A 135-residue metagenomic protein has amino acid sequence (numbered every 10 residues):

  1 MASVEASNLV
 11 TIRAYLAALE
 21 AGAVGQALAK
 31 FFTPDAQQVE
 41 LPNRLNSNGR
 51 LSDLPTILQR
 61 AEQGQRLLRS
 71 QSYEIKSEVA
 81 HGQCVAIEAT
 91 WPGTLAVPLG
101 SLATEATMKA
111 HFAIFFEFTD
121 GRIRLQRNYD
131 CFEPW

Functional and structural regions predicted by a protein language model:
M1, A17, N46: Generic anion/oxyanion-binding catalytic loop in active/binding sites
M1-V10: Basic/polar N-terminal segments that are highly enriched at the extreme N-terminus, encompassing both cleavable
A2-S3, L58, E62-W135: A beta-strand edge to alpha-helix "cap/lid" segment located at domain peripheries
E5, G25, K30-G82: A solvent-exposed, acidic/Ser-Thr-rich amphipathic alpha-helical stretch
L9-R13, A29: Amphipathic alpha-helical segments that line or abut small-molecule/effector binding pockets and mediate allosteric
L16, E20-A23: Alpha-helical assembly-interface signal, strongest on the long, hydrophobic N-terminal helix that forms
